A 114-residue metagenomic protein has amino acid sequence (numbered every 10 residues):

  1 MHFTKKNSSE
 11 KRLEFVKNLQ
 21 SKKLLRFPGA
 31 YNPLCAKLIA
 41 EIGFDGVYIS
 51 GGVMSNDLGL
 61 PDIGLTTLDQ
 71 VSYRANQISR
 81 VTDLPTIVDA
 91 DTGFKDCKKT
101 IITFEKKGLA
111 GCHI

Functional and structural regions predicted by a protein language model:
M1-G29, P33-E41: N-terminal amphipathic alpha-helix/helix-capping segment at the start of soluble metabolic enzymes
K5, L25, G64, A90-D91: A generic secondary-structure micro-motif detector that highlights 1-2 residue hydrophobic/ambivalent hotspots embedded
E10-E14, L60-V88, K107: Alpha-helix-loop-beta-strand connector modules within alpha/beta enzyme cores
R26-N32, V47-I49, T86-A90, C112-I114: Hydrophobic faces of well-ordered beta-strands that scaffold small-molecule active sites in alpha/beta enzyme cores
C35-L38, V88, F94-K106: Catalytic cores of alpha/beta
G43, G108: Conserved functional loop/turn residues at catalytic and ligand-binding sites
V47-Q70, T92-D96, I114: Glycine-rich, proline-tolerant flexible connector loops at the mouths of alpha/beta enzymes
